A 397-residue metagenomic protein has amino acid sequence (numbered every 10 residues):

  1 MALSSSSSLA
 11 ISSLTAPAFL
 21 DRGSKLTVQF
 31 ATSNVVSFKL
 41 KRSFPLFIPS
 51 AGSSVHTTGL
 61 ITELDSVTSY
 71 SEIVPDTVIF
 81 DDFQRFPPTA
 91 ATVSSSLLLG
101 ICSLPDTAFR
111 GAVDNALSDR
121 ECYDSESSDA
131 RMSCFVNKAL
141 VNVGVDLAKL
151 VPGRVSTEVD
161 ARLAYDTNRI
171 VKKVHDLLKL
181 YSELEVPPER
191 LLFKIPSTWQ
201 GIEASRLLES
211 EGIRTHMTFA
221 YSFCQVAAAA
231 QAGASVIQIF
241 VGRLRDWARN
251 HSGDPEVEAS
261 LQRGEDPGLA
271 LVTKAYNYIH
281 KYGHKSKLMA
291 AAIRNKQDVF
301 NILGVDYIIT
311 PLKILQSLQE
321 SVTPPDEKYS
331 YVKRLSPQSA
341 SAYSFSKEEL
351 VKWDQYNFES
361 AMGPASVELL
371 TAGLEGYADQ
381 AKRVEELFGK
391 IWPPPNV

Functional and structural regions predicted by a protein language model:
M1-S43: N-terminal chloroplast transit peptides
F30-P75, F80, Q84-T89, S95-D106 (+2 more regions): N-terminal organelle-targeting presequences
S71-T77, T89-S94, C134, G153-V159 (+5 more regions): Hydrophobic faces of well-ordered beta-strands that scaffold small-molecule active sites in alpha/beta enzyme cores
I79, S95-G100, L104-W199: Active-site beta->alpha loop and helix N-cap motifs at the rims of alpha/beta catalytic domains
S94, T157, F193, L208 (+3 more regions): Conserved, mostly hydrophobic/aromatic
S118, L140-V143, A148-K149, K179 (+2 more regions): Alpha-helix-loop-beta-strand connector modules within alpha/beta enzyme cores
H216, Y221-Q338: Catalytic alpha/beta core domains of metabolic enzymes, predominantly
L335-V397: C-terminal extensions of enzymes
